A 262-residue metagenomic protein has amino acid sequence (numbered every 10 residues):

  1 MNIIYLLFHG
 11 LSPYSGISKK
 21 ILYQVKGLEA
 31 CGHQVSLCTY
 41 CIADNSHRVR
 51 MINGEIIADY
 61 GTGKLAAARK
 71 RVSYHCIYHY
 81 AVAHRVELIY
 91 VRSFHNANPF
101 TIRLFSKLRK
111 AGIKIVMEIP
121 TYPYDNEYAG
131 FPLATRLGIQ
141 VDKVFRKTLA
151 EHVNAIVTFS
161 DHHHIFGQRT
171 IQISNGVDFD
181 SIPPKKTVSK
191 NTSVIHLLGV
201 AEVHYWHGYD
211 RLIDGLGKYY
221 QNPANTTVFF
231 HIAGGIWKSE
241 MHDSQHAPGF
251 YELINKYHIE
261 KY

Functional and structural regions predicted by a protein language model:
M1, F179-H196, Y220-N225: Nucleotide-sugar donor-binding and catalytic loop/hinge architecture of NDP-sugar-dependent glycosyltransferases
M1-N45, H84, E151-A155, R211 (+1 more regions): N-terminal subdomain of nucleotide-sugar transferases
I4, V188-H207, I213-L216, F230-H231: Conserved donor-binding/catalytic core segment of Leloir-type glycosyltransferases
F8, S12, V116-R146, D178-D180 (+2 more regions): Acceptor-binding helix/loop patch of EC 2.4 sugar-transfer enzymes, predominantly nucleotide-sugar-dependent
K26, H75, H79, P99 (+3 more regions): Membrane-proximal helix-turn-helix segments that form the acceptor-binding/catalytic region of lipid-linked
Y78-P99, G112-V116: Short N-terminal targeting/anchoring amphipathic segment
H162, G176: Carbohydrate-associated surface elements
G234, D243-Y262: Nucleotide-activated donor-binding/catalytic signature segment of Leloir-type glycosyltransferases, i.e., the conserved
